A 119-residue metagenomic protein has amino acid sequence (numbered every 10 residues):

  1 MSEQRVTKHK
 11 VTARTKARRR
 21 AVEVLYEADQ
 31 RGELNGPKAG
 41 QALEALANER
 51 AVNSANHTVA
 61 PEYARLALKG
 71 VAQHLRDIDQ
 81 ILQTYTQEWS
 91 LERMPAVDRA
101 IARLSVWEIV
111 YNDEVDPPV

Functional and structural regions predicted by a protein language model:
M1-V119: N-terminal interaction/assembly modules
